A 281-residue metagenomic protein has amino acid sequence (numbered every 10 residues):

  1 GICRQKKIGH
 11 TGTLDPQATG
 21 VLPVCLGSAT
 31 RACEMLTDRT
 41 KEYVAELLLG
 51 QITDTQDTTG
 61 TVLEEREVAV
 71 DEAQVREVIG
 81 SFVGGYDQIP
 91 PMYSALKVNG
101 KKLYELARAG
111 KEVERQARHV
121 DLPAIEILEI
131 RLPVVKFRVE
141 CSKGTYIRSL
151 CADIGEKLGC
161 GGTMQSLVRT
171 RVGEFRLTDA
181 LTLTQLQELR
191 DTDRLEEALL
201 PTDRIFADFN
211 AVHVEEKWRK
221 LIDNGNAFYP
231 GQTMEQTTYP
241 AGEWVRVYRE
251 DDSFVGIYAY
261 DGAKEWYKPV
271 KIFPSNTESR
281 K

Functional and structural regions predicted by a protein language model:
G1-L14, I79, K157, G161-K281: Accessory RNA 3′-end/elbow-binding domains used by RNA modification enzymes
G1-L181, G256-I257: RNA pseudouridine synthases
